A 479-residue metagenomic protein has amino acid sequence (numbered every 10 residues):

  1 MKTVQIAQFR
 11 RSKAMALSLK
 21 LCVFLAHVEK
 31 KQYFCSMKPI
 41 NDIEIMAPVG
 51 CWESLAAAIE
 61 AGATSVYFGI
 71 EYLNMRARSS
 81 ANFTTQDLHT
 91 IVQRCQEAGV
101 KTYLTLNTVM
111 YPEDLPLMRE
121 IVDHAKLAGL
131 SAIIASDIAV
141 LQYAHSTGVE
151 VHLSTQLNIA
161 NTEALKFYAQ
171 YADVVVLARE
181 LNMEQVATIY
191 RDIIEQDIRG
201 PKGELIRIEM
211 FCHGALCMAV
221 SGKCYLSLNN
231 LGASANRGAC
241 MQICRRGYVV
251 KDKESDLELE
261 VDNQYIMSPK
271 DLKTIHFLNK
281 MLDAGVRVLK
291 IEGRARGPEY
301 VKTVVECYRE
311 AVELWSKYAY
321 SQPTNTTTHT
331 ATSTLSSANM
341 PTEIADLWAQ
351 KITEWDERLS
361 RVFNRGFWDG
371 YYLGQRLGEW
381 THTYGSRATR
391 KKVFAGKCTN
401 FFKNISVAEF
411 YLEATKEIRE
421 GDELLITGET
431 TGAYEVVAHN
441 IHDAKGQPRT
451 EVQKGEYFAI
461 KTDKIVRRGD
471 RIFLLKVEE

Functional and structural regions predicted by a protein language model:
Q5-R10, L17, C22: Intrinsically disordered, low-complexity proline-rich regions
K20-V23, H27, Y33-S36: Short, positively charged and aromatic/hydrophobic N-terminal segments
M37-A61, S65-A77, H89-V92, A98-T108 (+5 more regions): Surface-exposed amphipathic alpha-helical tracts and adjacent flexible/coil segments at the periphery of soluble enzymes
A47-P48, A132-A135: Short, hydrophobic beta-strand segments that form beta-sheet elements in well-ordered domains
W52, D137-V140: Short, polar loop motifs at secondary-structure junctions
A81-D87, P116-I121: Charged helix-capping and loop-helix junction motifs
D123, Q142-T147, E163-F167: Hydrophobic, small-residue-rich alpha-helical packing segments that form membrane-like cores
